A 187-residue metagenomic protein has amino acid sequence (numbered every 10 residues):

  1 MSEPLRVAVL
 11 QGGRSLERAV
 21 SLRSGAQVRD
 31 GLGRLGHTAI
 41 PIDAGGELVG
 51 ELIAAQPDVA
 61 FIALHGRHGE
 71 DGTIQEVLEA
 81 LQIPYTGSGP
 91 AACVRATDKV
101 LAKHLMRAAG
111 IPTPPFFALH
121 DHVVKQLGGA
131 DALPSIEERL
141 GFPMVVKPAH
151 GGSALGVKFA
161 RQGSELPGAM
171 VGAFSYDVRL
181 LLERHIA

Functional and structural regions predicted by a protein language model:
M1-A108, H120-P134: ATP-binding N-terminal substructure of ATP-dependent carboxylate-amine bond-forming enzymes
S21, P114-A118, P143-A169: Glycine-rich phosphate-binding loop of ATP-grasp-fold ATP-dependent ligases
A39, P84-Y85, T113, M144 (+1 more regions): Hydrophobic beta-strand scaffold residues
L105-T113, G172: Basic phosphate/pyrophosphate-binding loop/patch that engages nucleotide-derived ligands
V123, H150-G152, I186-A187: Glycine-rich beta-alpha junction loops
L133-M144: Acidic/histidine-enriched active-site and ligand-binding environments that engage anionic O-linkages
K158-A187: Phosphate-binding site of ATP-dependent enzymes
